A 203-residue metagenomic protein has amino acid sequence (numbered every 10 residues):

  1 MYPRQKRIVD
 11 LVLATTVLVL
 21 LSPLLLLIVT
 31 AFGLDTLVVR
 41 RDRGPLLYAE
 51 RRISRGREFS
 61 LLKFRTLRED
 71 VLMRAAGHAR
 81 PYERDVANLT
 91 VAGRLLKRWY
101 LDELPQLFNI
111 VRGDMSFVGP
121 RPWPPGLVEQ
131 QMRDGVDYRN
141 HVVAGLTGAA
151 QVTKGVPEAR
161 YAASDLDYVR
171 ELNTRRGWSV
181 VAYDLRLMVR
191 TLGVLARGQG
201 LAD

Functional and structural regions predicted by a protein language model:
M1-E69, V181-D203: A hydrophobic, helix-centered structural microdomain
M1-R4, R84-N88: Juxtamembrane loop-helix boundary motifs flanking transmembrane segments in multi-pass membrane proteins
V12, L89-A92: Residue-level signal for cytosolic alpha-helical hairpin/rod architecture
L37-D42, A76-H78, T174-R176: Short helix-coil transition/hinge motifs at the ends and kinks of transmembrane helices, capturing the brief
G44-A87, T147-V169: Short, glycine-rich, amphipathic interfacial segments at transmembrane boundaries or analogous
R52, P105-D203: Hydrophobic structural segments characteristic of membrane proteins
V86, R98-D102: Soluble non-cytosolic domains of exported or imported proteins
A92-W99, N173-R176: Short, well-ordered beta-strand elements within core beta-sheets of diverse protein domains
